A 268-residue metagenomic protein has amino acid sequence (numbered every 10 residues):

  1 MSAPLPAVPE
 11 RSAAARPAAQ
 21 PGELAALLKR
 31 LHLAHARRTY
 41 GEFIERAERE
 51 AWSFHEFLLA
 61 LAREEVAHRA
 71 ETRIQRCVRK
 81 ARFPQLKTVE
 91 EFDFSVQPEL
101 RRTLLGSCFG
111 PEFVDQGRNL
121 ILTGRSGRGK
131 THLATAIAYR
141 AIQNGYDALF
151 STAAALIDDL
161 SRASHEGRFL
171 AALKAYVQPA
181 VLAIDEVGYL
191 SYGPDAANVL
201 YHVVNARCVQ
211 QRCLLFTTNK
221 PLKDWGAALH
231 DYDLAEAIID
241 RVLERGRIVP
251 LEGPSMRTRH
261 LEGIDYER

Functional and structural regions predicted by a protein language model:
M1-A36: Charged, compositionally biased N-terminal leader segments and the immediate start of the first structured element
G22, A26-K29, R38-G41, L59-A60 (+11 more regions): Solvent-exposed alpha-helical segments within well-ordered globular domains of core cellular machineries
A25, K29, L33-Q85: Interdomain "pre-motor" coupling segment immediately N-terminal to P-loop NTPase/helicase cores
L33-A36, A67, F113, V181 (+2 more regions): Generic structural signal for secondary-structure transition and capping sites
F43-A47, S95, A163, L190: Alpha-helix C-capping/helix-to-loop hinge sites
L59-E112, Q116, S255-E267: AAA+ P-loop ATPase motor domain of ring mechanoenzymes
L100-Q178: Conserved P-loop
Y146-D147, S151, A155-V181, V187-R268: Replace "adjacent to P-loop NTPase cores in ATP/GTP-dependent enzymes" with "adjacent to NTP-binding cores
